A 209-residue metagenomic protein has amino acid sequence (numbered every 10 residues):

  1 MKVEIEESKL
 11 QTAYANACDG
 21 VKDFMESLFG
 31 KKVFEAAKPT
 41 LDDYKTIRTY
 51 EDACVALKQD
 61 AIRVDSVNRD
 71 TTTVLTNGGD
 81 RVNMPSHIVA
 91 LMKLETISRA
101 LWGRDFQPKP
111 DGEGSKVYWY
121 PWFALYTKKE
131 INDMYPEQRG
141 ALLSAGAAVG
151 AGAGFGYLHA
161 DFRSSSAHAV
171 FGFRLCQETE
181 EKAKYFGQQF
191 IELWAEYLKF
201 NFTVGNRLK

Functional and structural regions predicted by a protein language model:
M1-K93: Charge-rich, low-complexity N-terminal segments
I5, K9, D19, D23 (+4 more regions): N-terminal functional modules and adjacent low-complexity/disordered segments of proteins
G78-Q138: Acidic, glycine-rich loop-and-strand cores that form catalytic or ligand-binding grooves in diverse globular domains
V117-G172: Short aromatic-glycine-(Arg/Gly/Cys) micro-motifs in beta-strand/loop hairpins
E178-L193: A short, charged, amphipathic alpha-helix used as a generic interaction element across diverse proteins
F190-T203: ADP-ribosyltransferase catalytic core
R207-K209: Short acidic DE-rich linear segments
